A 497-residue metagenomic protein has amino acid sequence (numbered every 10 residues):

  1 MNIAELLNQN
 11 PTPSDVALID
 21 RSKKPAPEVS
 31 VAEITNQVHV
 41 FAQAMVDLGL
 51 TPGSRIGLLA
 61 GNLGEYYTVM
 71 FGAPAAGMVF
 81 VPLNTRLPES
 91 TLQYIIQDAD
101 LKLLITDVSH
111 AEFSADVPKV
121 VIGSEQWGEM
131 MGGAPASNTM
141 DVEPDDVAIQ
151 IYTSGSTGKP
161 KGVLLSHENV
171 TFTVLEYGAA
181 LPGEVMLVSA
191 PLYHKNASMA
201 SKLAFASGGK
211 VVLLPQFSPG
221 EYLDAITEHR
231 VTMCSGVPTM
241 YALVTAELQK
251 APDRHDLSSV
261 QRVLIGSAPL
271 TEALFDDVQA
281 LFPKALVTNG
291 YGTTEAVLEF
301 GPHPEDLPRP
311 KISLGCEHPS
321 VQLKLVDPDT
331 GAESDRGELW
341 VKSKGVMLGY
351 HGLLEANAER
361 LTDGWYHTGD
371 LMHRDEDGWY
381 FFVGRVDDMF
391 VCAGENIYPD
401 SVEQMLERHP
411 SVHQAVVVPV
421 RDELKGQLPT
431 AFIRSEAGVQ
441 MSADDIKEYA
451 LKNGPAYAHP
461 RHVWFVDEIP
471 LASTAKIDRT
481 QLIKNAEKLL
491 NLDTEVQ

Functional and structural regions predicted by a protein language model:
T12-V16, A134-Y152, K159, A180-V185: Conserved pre-ATP/AMP-binding loop-to-beta segment of ANL
A17-L63, Y67, F71, P88-Q93 (+1 more regions): Conserved AMP-binding/adenylate-forming core of the ANL superfamily
E28-A32, A148-F172: Conserved AMP-binding A3 loop
I34-F41, P144, V163-G183, S189 (+2 more regions): Conserved structural elements of the adenylate-forming
L87, L104, C234, S343 (+4 more regions): AMP-binding/adenylate-forming catalytic core of the ANL superfamily
T171-V185, Y193-M233, E247: Conserved AMP-binding/adenylation subdomain of ANL enzymes
A206, V231-G236, Q249-R309, Q322: Gly/Ser/Thr-rich phosphate-binding loop
P455-K476, E495-Q497: AMP-binding/adenylate-forming catalytic domain of the ANL superfamily
